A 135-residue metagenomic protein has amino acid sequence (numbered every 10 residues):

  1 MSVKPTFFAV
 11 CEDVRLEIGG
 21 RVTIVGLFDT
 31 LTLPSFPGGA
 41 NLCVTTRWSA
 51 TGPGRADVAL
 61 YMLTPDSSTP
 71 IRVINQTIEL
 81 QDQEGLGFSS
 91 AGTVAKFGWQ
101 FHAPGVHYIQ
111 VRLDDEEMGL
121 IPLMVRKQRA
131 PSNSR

Functional and structural regions predicted by a protein language model:
S2-L113, E117-R135: Contiguous segments within soluble domain cores/interaction surfaces
